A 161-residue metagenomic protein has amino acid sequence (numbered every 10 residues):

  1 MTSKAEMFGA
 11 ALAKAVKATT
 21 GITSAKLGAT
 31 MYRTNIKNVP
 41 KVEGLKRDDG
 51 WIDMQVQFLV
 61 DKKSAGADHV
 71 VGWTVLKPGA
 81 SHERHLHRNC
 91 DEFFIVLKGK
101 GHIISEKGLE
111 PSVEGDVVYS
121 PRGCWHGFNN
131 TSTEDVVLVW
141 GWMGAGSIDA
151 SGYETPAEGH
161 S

Functional and structural regions predicted by a protein language model:
T2-D68, Y153-S161: A short, N-terminal "cap"/entry segment at the start of jelly-roll beta-barrel domains of the cupin/DSBH fold
G72-H87: Conserved short histidine dyad/triad with adjacent acidic residue
W73-T74, Y119, E134-S151: A short hydrophobic beta-strand segment most commonly corresponding to one strand of the jelly-roll/cupin
E83-H85, I103-I104, S120, H126-S132: Short beta-strand His + acidic residue motifs that chelate non-heme Fe in jelly-roll/DSBH and cupin folds
N89-D91, V96-G101, K107: Glycine- and acidic-residue-biased ligand/ion/polar-headgroup-sensing regions
K100-H102, L109, W125, D135: Structural motif
K107-R122: Short acidic-glycine-tyrosine-enriched beta hairpin
